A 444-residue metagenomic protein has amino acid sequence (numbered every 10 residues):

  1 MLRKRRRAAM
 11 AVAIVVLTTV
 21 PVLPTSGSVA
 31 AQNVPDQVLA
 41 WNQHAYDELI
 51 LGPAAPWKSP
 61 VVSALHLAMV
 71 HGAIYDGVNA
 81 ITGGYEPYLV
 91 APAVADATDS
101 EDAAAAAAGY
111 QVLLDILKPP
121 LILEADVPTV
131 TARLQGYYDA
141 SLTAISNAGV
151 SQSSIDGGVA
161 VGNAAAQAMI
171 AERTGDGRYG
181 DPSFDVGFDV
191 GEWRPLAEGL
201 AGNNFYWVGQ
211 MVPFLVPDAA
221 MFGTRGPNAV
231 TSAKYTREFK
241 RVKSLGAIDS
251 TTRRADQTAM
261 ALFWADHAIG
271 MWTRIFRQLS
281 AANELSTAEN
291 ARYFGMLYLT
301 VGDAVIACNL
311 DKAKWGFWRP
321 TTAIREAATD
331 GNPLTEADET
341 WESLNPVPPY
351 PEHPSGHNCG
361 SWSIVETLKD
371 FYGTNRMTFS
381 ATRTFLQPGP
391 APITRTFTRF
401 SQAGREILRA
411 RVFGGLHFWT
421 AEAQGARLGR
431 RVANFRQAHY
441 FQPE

Functional and structural regions predicted by a protein language model:
M1-V12: Bacterial N-terminal signal peptides that target proteins for export
M10, S28-A30: Serine/proline-rich low-complexity intrinsically disordered segments, especially terminal tails, linkers
V15: Nucleotide/phosphate-binding catalytic cleft detector across ATP-hydrolyzing and phosphate-transferring enzymes
T19-S28: C-terminal segment of classical bacterial N-terminal signal peptides
Q32-E444: Acidic/polar surface patches and capping/hinge elements
